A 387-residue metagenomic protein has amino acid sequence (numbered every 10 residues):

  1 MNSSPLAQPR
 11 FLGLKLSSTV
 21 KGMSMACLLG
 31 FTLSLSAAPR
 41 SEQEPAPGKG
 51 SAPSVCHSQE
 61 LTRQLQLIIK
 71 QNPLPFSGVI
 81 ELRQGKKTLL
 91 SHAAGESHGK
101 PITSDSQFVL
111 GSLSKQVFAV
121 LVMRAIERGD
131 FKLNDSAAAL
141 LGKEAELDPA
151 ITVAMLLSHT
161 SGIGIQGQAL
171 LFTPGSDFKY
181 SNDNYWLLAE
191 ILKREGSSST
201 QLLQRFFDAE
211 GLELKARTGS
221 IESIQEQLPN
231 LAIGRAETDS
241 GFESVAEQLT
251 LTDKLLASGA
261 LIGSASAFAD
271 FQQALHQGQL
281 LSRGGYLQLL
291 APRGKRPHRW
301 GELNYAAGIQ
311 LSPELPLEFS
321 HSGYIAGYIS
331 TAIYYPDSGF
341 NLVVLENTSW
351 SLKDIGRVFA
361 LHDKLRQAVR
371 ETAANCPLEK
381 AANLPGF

Functional and structural regions predicted by a protein language model:
M1-S18: N-terminal secretory signal peptides that target proteins for export/translocation
G22-S34: Bacterial N-terminal signal peptides
A37-S41: Boundary at the C-terminal end of the N-terminal hydrophobic targeting segment
Q66-P101, A154-S158, I309-Q310, N341-V343: A short, well-structured edge-of-sheet supersecondary motif
K70-F76, E96-S197: Active-site-proximal loop and beta-strand segments within enzyme catalytic domains
E146-Y324: Short, surface-exposed loop or secondary-structure junction motifs that flank catalytic or metal-binding residues
L315, W350-F387: Short, gly/Ser/Thr-rich active-site loops of penicillin-recognizing serine hydrolases
H321, S330-S349: Short, well-ordered beta-strand elements
